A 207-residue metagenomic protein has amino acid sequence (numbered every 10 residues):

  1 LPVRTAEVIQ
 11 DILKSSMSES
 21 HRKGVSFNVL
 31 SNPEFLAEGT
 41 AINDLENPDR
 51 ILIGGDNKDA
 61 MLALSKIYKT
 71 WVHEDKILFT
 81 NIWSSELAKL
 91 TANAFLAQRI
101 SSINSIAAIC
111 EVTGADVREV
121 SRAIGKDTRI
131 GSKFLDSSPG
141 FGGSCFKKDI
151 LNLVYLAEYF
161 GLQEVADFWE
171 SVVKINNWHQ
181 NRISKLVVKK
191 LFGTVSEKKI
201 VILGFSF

Functional and structural regions predicted by a protein language model:
L1-F207: Structural/interface elements that position substrates and couple domains in central-metabolism enzymes
